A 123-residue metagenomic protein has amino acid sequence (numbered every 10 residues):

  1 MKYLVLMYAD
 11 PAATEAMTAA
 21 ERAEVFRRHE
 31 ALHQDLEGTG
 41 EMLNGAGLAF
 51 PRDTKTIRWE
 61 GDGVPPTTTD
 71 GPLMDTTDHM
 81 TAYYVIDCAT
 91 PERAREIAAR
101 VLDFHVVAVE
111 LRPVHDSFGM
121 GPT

Functional and structural regions predicted by a protein language model:
M1-T123: Conserved, structured core segments of small domains
